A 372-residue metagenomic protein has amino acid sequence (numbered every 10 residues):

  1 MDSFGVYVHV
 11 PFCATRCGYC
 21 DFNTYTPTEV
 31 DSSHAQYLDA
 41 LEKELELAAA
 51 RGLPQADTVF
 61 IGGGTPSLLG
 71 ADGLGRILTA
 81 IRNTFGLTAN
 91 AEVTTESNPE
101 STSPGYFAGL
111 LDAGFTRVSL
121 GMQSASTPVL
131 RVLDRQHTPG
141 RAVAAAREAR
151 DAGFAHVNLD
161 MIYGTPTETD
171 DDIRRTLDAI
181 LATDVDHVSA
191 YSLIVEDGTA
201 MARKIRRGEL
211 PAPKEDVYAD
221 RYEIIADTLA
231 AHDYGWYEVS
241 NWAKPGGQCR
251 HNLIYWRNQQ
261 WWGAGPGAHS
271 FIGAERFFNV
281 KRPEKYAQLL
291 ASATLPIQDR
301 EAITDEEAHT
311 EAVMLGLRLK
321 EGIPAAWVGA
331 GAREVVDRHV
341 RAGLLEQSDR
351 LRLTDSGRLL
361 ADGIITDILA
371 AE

Functional and structural regions predicted by a protein language model:
M1-F4, A14, A342: Flexible, acidic/Gly-rich N-terminal and inter-domain linker regions that tether and position cofactor-handling modules
M1-G5, N23-A50, Q55-G329, Q347: C-terminal scaffold of the Radical SAM
V6-V10: Short active-site neighborhood of thiol/selenol oxidoreductases, capturing the structured segment around
P11-T24: Local cysteine-cluster metal-coordination motifs and their immediate loop/turn environment, predominantly Fe-S cluster
T304, E334, G357: AMP-binding (ANL) adenylation modules
G329-A342: Short amphipathic alpha-helical interaction segments
V340-R350: A short, conserved structural fragment
S356-E372: Short, amphipathic alpha-helical interaction segments positioned at domain boundaries
